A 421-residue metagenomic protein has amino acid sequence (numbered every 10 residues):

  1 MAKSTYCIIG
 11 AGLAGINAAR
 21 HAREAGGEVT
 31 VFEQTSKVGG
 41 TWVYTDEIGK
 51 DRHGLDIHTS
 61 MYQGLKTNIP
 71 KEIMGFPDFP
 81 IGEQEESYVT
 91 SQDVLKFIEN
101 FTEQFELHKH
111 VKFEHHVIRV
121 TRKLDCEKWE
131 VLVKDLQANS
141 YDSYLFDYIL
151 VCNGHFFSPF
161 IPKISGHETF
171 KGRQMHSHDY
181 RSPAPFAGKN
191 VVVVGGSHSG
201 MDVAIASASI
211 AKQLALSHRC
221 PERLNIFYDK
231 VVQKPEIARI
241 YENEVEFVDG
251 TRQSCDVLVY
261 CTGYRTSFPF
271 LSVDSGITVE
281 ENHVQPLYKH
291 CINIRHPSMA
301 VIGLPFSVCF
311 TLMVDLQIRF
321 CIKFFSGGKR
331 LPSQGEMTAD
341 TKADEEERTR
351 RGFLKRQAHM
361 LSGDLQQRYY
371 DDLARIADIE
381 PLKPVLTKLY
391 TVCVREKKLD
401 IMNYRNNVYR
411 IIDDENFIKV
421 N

Functional and structural regions predicted by a protein language model:
A2-V31, G200-I205: N-terminal Rossmann-like FAD-binding beta1-loop-alpha1 element of flavoenzymes
S4, Q137-Y148, V248-V257: Core beta-strand elements of the Rossmann-like FAD/NAD(P) dinucleotide-binding domain in flavoenzyme oxidoreductases
C7-I9, R23-K50, Q213-R223: Glycine-rich FAD pyrophosphate-binding loop
Q34-N100, Y288-I294, T338-L365, Y369-A374: Glycine-rich active-site loop/strand segments that organize a redox cofactor
I81-Q84, T90-F97, E103, D142 (+5 more regions): Glycine-rich dinucleotide-binding loop and its adjacent helix/turn
F113-K128, R219-E244: A conserved short coil-to-beta-strand element within the FAD-binding core of flavoproteins
S298-N421: C-terminal, flexible cofactor-proximal segment of oxidoreductases
